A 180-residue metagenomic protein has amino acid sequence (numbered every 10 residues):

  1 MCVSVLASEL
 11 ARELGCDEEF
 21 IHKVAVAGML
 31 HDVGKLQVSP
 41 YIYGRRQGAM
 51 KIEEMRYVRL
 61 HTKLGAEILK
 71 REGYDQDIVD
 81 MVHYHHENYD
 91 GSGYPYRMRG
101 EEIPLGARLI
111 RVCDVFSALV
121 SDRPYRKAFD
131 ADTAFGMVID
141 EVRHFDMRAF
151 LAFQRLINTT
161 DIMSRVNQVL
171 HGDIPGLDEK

Functional and structural regions predicted by a protein language model:
M1-K180: Metal-dependent catalytic cores of enzymes that make or break cyclic nucleotides and related phosphoester linkages
